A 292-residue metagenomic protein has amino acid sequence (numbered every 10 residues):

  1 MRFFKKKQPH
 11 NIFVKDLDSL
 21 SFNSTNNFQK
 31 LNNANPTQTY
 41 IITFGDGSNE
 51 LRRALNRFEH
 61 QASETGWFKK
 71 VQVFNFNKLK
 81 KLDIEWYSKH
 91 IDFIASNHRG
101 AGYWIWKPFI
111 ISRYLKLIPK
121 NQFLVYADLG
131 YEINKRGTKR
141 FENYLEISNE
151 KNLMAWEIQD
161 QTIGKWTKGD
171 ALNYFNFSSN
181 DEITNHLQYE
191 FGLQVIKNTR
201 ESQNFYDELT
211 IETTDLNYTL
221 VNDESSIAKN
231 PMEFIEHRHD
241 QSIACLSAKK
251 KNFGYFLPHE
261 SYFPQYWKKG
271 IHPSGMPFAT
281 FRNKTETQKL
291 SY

Functional and structural regions predicted by a protein language model:
M1-W104, I111-K120, I235-R238, K251-F253 (+1 more regions): N-terminal anchoring/stem segment of glycosyltransferases
T37, A127, Q188-G192: Residues that flank catalytic or metal-binding motifs in active/ligand-binding sites
F44, W106, A127-L129, W156 (+3 more regions): Short His-Asn-centered micro-motif
K70-K78, M154-D160, Y218-S225: A generic structural motif
N77-I84, Q161-G164, F263-Y266: A short acidic, often aromatic-flanked loop/helix-cap motif at beta-alpha or helix-coil junctions that lines enzyme
I105-G169: GT-A fold catalytic core of metal-dependent nucleotide-sugar glycosyltransferases, centered on the diacidic
M154-T199: A contiguous pocket-lining binding segment that forms or flanks enzyme active sites
D181-L290: Catalytic core and acceptor-binding pocket of nucleotide-sugar-dependent glycosyltransferases
